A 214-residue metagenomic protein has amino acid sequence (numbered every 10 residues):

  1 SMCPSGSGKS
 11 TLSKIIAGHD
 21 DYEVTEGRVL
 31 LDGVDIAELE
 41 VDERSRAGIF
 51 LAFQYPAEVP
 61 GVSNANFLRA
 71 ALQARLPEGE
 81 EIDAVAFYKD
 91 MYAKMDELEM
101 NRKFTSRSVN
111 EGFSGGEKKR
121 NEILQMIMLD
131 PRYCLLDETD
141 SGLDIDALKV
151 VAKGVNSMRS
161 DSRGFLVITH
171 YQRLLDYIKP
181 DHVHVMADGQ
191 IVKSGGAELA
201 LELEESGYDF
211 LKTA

Functional and structural regions predicted by a protein language model:
P4-G8: Walker A (P-loop) phosphate-binding loop of ABC-type ATPase nucleotide-binding domains
A17: Helix-to-loop junction immediately C-terminal to a conserved catalytic motif
R28-R44, N110: ABC ATPase NBD Q-loop/coupling interface
A57-R132: ABC-family P-loop ATPase nucleotide-binding domains
E138-T139, D146: Walker B catalytic motif
L148-D161: Helical segment within the ABC ATPase nucleotide-binding domain
S162-H170: Conserved H-loop
Y177, H182, M186, Q190-T213: Conserved beta-strand-loop-alpha-helix hinge in the C-terminal portion of ABC ATPase nucleotide-binding domains
